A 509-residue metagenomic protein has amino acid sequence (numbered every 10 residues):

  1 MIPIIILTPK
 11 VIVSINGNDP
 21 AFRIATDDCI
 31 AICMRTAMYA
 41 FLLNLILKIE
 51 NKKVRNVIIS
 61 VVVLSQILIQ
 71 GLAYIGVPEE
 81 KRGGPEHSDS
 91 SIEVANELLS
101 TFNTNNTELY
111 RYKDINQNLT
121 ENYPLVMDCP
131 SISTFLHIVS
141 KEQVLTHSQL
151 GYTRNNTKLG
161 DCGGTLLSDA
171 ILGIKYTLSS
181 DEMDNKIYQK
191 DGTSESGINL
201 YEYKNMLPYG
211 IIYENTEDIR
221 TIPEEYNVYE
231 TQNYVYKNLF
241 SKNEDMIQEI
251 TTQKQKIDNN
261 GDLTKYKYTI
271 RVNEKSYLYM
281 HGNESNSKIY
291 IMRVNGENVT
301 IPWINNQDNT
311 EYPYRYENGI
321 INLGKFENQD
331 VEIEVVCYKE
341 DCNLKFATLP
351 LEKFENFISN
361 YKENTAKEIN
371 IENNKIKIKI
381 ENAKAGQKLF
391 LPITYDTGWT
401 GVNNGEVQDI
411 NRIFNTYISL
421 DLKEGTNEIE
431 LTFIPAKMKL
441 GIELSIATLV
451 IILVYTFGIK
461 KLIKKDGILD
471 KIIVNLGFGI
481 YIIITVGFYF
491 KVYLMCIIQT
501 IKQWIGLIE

Functional and structural regions predicted by a protein language model:
M1-P3, P20-A21, A25, A40 (+7 more regions): C-terminal, active-site-flanking charged/polar segments
M1-R82, N427-E430, K439-E509: Membrane-embedded transmembrane-helix bundle of lipid-linked glycan/lipid transferases
D28, G83-L99, I508-E509: Short extracytoplasmic/periplasmic juxtamembrane "stem" segments immediately C-terminal to an N-terminal membrane anchor
N56-V62, L109-Y112, K175-Y176, I198-L200 (+4 more regions): Beta-sheet entry/capping signal
V63-E86, S100-A170, L207, I212-Q232 (+5 more regions): Extracytoplasmic/lumenal acceptor-recognition loop(s) of multi-pass membrane glycoenzymes
Q117-L119, L178-D184, T394-T397: Short, polar loop motifs at secondary-structure junctions
P130-G261, K267-R271, Y277-H281, S285 (+2 more regions): A cross-kingdom signal targeting lumenal/periplasmic-facing segments of multi-pass membrane and secretory-pathway
N243-E509: Active-site-proximal, structured, solvent-exposed surfaces of multi-pass membrane proteins that position macromolecular
